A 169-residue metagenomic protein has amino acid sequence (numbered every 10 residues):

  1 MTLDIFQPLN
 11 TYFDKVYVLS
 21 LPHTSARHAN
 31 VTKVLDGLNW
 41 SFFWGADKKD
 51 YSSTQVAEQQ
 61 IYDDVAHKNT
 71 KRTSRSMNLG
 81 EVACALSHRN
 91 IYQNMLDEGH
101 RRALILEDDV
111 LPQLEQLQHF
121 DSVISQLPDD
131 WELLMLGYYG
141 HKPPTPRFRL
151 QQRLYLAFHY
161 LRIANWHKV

Functional and structural regions predicted by a protein language model:
T2-L106, V110-V169: An acidic/histidine-cluster motif and surrounding catalytic segment that typifies divalent-metal-assisted enzyme active
